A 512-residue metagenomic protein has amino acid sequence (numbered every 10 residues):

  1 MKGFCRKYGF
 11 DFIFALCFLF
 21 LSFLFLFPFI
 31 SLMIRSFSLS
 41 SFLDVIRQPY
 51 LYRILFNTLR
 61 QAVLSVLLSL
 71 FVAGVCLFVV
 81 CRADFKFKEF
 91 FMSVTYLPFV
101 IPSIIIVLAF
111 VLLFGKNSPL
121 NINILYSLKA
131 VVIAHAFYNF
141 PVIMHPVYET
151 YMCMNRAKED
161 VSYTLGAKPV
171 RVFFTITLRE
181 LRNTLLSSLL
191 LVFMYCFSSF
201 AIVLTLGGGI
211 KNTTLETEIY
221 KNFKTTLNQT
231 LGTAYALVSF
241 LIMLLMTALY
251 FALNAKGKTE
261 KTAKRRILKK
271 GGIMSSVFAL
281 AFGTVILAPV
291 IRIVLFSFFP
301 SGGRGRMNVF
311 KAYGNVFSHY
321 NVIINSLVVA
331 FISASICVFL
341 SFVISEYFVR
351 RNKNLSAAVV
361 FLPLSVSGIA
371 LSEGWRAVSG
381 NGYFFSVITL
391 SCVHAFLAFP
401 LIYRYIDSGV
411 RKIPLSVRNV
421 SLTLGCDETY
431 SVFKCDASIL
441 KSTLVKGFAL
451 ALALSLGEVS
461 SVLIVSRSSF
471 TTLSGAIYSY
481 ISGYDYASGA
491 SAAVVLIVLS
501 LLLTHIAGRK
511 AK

Functional and structural regions predicted by a protein language model:
M1-K7: Short, Lys/Arg-rich, polar N-terminal cytosolic tail immediately upstream of the first transmembrane signal-anchor
G9-S38, Q48-M152, E180-G207, A234-Y250 (+5 more regions): Membrane-water interface segments at the C-terminal ends of transmembrane alpha-helices in multi-pass inner-membrane
M33-D44, G115-N121, G207-E216, K256-T262 (+2 more regions): Peri-membrane helix termini and adjoining interfacial loops of integral membrane proteins
R47, A83, M154-L181, V316 (+2 more regions): Short helix-to-coil transition segments within interhelical loops that connect adjacent transmembrane helices
K168, G257-K269, G302-V316, D427 (+1 more regions): Juxtamembrane inter-helical linkers in multi-pass membrane proteins
A201-L227, G303-G305, G457-Y486: Glycine-rich helix-loop "coupling/hinge" segments at transmembrane-helix boundaries in multipass transporters
A248-F278: Alpha-helical transmembrane segments of integral membrane proteins
A252-K258, L415, H505-K512: Membrane-interface capping segments at transmembrane-helix boundaries
